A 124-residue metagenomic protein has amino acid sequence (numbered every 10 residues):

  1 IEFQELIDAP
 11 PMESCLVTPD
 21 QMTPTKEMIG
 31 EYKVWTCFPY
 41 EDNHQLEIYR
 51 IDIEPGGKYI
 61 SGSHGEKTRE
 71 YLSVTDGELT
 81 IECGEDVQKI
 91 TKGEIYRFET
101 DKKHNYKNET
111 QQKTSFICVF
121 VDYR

Functional and structural regions predicted by a protein language model:
I1-L16: Short C-terminal boundary/hinge segments that cap the last helix of small helical domains
T25-G57, S61, V119-Y123: A short glycine-rich, His/Asp/Glu-containing loop-to-beta-strand
G30-Y32, H44, T91, T100-R124: Ligand-binding loop in jelly-roll beta-barrel domains
Y49, I60-S61, E70, D86 (+1 more regions): Short, conserved secondary-structure segments in the cores of folded domains
D52-E54, H64-I81: Short, conserved beta-strand element in jelly-roll/cupin
Y59-G65, K107-E109: Short histidine-centered beta-strand/loop micro-motifs that create catalytic or ligand/metal-coordination sites
Y71, E78-T80, V87, K103 (+1 more regions): Structural motif
G84-T100: Short acidic-glycine-tyrosine-enriched beta hairpin
